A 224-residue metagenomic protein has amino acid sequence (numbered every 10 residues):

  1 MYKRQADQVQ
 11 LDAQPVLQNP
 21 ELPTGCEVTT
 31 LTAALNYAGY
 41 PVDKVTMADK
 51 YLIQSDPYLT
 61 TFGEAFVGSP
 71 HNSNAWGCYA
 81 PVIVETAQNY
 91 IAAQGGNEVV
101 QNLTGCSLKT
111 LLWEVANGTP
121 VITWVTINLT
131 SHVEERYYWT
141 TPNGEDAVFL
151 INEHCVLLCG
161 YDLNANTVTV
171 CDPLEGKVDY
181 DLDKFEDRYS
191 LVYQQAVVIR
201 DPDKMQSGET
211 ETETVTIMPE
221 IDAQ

Functional and structural regions predicted by a protein language model:
K3-N89, A93, I127-L129, E135-L150 (+2 more regions): Active-site-adjacent structural segments surrounding the nucleophilic cysteine of cysteine proteases and isopeptidases
T24, C159, P173-E175: Short glycine-rich loop/turn motifs that provide flexible caps or phosphate-binding loops at active sites
A48-L52, L103-K109: Short linear loop/turn motifs
Y90-A93, N117-G118, V192: Structured helix-beta-strand junction loops
Q94-G105: Short, well-structured beta-strand/strand-turn elements
G105-C171, K204: Active-site-adjacent substructure of cysteine-protease-like catalytic cores
L174, D179-Q224: Low-complexity, Gly/Ser/Thr/Pro-rich intrinsically disordered linker/tail segments
